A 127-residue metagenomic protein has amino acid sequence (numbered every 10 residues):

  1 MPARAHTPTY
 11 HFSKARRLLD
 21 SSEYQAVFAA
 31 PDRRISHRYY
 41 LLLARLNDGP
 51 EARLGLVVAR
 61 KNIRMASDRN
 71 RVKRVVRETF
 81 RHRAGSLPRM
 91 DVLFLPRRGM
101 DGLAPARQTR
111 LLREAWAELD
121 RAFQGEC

Functional and structural regions predicted by a protein language model:
M1-C127: Positively charged, solvent-exposed patches that mediate nucleic-acid binding
